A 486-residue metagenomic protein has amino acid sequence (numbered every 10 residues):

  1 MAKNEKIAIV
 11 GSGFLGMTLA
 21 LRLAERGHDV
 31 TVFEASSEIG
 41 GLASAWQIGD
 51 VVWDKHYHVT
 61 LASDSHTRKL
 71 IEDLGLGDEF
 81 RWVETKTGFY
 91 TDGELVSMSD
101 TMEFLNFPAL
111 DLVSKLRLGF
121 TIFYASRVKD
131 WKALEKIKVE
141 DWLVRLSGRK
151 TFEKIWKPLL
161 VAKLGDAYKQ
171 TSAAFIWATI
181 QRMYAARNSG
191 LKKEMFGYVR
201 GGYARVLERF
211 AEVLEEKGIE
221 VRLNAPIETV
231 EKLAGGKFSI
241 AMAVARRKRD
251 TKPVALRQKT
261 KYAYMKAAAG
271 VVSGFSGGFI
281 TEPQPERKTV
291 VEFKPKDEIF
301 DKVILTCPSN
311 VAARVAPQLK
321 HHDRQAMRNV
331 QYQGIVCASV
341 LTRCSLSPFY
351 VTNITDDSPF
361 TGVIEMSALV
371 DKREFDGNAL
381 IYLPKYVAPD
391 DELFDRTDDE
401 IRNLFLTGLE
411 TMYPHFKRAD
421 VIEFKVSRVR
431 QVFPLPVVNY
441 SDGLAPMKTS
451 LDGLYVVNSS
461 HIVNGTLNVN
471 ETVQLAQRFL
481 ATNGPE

Functional and structural regions predicted by a protein language model:
E5-V32: N-terminal Rossmann-like FAD-binding beta1-loop-alpha1 element of flavoenzymes
L15, E38, N310: Conserved Rossmann-like nucleotide-cofactor binding loop
T18, F120-L233, F238-S239, A243-R247 (+4 more regions): Active-site/ligand-binding neighborhood in enzyme catalytic cores
A24-I48: Glycine-rich FAD pyrophosphate-binding loop
R26, A225-R257, K261-I381, K385-D395 (+4 more regions): Mid-domain catalytic core of redox enzymes that form a hydrophobic substrate pocket/lid adjacent to a catalytic redox
G49-W131, P158: Dinucleotide-binding Rossmann-like beta1-alpha1 core, especially the glycine-rich loop that anchors the ADP
D371-D376, V429-V456, S460-I462: FAD-binding beta-loop-beta segment adjacent to the flavin cofactor pocket
N458-N483: A conserved FAD-binding loop/helix module that cradles the flavin
